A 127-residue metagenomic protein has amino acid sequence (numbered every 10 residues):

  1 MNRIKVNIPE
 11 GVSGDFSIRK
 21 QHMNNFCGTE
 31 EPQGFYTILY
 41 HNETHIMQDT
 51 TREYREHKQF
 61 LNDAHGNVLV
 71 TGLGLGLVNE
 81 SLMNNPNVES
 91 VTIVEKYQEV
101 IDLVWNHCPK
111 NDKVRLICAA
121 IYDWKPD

Functional and structural regions predicted by a protein language model:
M1-N67: Class I S-adenosylmethionine
N2-N7, R52-P126: The AdoMet/dcAdoMet-binding core of the Class I SAM-like
